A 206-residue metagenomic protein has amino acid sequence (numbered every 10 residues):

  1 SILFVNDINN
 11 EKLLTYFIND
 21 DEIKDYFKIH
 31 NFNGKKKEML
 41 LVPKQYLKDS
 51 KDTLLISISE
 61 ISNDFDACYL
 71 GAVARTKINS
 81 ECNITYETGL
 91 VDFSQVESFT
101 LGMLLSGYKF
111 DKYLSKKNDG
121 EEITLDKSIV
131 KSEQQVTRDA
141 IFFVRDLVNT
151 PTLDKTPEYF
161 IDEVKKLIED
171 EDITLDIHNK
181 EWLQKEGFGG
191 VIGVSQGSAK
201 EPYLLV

Functional and structural regions predicted by a protein language model:
S1-V206: Short amphipathic alpha-helical segment within the helicase RecA-like ATPase core that mediates nucleic-acid
